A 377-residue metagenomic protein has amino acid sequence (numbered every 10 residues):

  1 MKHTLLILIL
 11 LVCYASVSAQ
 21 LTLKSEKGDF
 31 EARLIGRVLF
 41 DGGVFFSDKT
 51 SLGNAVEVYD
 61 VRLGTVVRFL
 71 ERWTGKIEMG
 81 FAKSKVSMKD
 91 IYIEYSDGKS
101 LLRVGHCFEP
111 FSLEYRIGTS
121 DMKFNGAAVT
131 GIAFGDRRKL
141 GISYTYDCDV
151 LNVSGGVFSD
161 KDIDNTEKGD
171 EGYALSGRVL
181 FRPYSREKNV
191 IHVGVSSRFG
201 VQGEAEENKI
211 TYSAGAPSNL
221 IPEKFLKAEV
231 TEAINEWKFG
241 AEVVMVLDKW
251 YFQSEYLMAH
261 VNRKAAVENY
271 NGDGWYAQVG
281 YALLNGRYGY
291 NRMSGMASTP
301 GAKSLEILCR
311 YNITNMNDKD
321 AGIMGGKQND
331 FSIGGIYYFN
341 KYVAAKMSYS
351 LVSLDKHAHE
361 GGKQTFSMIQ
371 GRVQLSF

Functional and structural regions predicted by a protein language model:
M1-T22: Bacterial Sec-dependent N-terminal signal peptides
C13-Y14, R116, D160, A259 (+1 more regions): Single-residue recognition of alpha-helix boundary sites
V17, V86, I163, V261-R263 (+1 more regions): A short hydrophobic/aromatic micro-motif that marks alpha-helical segments and, especially, helix-coil
L21-I163, E167-G203, Y281-R287, N291-T299 (+2 more regions): Outer membrane beta-barrel
K49-T50, Y95, N208-F377: Outer-membrane beta-barrel pore domains
